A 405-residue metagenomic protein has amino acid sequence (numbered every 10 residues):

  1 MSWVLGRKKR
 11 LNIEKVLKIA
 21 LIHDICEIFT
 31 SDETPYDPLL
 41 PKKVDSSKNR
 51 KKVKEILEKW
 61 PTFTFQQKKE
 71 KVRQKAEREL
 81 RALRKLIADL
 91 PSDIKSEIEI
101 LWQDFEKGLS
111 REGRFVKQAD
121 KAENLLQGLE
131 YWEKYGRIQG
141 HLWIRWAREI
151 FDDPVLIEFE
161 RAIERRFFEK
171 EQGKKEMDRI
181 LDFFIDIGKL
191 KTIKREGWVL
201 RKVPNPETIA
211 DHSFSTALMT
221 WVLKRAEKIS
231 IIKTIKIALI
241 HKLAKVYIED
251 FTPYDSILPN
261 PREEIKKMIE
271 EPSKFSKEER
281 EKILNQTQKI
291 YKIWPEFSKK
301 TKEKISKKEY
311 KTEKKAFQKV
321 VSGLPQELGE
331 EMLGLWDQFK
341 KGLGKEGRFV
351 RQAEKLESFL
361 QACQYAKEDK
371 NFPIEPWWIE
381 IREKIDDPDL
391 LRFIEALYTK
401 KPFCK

Functional and structural regions predicted by a protein language model:
M1-K405: Alpha-helical, largely C-terminal catalytic domains that coordinate divalent metal ions via clustered Asp/Glu/His
